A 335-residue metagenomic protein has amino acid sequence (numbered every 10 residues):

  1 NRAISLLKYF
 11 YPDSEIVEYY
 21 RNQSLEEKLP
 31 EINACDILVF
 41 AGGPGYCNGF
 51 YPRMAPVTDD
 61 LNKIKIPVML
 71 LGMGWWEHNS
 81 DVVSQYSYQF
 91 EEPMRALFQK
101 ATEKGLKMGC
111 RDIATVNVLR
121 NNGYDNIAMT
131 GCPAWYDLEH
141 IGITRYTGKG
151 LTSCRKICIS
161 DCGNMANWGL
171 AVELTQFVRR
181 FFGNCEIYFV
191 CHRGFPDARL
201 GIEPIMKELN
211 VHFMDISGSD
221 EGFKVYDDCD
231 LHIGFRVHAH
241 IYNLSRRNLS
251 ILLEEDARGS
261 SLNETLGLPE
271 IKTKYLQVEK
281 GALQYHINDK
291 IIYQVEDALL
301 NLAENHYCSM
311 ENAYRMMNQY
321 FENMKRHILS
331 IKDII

Functional and structural regions predicted by a protein language model:
N1-I335: Active-site anion-handling motifs in enzyme catalytic cores
